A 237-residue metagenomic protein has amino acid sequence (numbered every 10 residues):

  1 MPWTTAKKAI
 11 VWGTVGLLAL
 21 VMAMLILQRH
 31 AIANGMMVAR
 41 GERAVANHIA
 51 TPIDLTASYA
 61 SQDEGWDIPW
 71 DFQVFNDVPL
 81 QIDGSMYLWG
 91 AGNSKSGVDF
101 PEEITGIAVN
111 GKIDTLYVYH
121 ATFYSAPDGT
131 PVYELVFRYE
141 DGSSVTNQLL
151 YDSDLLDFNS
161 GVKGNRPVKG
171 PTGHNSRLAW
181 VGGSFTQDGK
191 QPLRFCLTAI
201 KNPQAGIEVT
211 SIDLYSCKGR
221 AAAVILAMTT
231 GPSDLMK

Functional and structural regions predicted by a protein language model:
M1-M36: Hydrophobic topogenic segments
N34-K237: N-terminal/edge-of-domain interface segments
